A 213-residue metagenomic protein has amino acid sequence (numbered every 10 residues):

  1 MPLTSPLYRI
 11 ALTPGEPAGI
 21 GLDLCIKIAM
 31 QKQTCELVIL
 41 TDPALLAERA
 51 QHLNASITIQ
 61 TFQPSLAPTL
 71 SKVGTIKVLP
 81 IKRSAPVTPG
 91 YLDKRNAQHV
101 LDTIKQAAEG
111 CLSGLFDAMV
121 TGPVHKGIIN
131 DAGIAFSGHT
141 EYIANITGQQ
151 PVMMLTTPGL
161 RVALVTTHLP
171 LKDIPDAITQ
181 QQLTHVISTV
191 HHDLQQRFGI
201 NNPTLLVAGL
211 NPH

Functional and structural regions predicted by a protein language model:
M1-G138, Q181-H213: Contiguous, glycine/small-aliphatic-enriched amphipathic segments in soluble metabolic enzymes
R83-T88, A163-I174, N211: A short small-residue
S137-L171: Flexible loop/hinge segments that line or gate small-molecule binding clefts
K172-D173, I178-Q180, T184: Conserved anion/nucleotide-ligand pocket segment
